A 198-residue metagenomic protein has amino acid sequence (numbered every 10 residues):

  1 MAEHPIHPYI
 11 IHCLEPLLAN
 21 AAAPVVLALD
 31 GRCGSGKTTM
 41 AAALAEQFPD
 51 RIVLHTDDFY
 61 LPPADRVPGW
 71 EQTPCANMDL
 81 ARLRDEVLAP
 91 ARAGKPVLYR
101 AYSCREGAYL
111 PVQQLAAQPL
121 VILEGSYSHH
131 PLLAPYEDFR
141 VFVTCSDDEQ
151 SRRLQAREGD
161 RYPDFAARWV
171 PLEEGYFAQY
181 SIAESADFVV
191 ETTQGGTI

Functional and structural regions predicted by a protein language model:
M1-L27: Extreme N-terminal, non-catalytic leader segments that precede Walker-type/kinase nucleotide-binding cores
R32: P-loop (Walker A) phosphate-binding loop of NTP-binding proteins
K37: Conserved lysine of the Walker
M40: Hydrophobic positions on the alpha1 helix immediately C-terminal to the Walker A/P-loop
D50-A64: Short beta-strand-centered segment that lines the nucleotide-binding/catalytic pocket of NTP-utilizing
A64-Y109, L120: Conserved nucleotide-sensing/catalytic segment adjacent to the nucleotide-binding pocket in NTP-handling enzymes
A108, H130, D160-I198: Small-molecule kinase domains that catalyze NTP-dependent phosphoryl transfer to phosphate-bearing small molecules
A108-R157: ATP-dependent NMP and nucleoside kinases share a basic, alpha-helical "lid"
